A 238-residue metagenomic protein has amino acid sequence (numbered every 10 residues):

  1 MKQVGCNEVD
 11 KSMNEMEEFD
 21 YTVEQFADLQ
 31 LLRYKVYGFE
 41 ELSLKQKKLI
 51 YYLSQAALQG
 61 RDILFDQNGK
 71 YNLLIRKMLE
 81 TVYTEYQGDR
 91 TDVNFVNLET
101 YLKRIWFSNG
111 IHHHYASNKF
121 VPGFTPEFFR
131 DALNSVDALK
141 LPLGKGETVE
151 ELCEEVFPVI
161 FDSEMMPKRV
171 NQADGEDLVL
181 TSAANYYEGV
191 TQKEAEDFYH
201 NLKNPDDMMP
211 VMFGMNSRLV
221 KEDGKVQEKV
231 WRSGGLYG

Functional and structural regions predicted by a protein language model:
M1-E17: Bacterial Sec-dependent signal peptides at the C-terminal "C-region" and cleavage site
N14-G238: N-terminal helix-rich structural modules
